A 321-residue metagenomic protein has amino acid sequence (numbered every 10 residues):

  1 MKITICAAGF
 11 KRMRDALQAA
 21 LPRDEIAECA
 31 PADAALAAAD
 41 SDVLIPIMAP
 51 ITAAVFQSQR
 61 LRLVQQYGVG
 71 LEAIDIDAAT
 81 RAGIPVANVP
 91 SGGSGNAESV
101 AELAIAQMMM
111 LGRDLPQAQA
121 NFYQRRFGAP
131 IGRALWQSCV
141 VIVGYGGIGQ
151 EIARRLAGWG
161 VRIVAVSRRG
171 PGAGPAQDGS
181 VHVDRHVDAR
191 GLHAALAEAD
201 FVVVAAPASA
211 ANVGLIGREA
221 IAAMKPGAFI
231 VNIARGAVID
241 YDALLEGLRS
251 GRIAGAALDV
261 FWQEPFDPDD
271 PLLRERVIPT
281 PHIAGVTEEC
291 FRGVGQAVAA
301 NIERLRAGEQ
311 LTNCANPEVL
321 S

Functional and structural regions predicted by a protein language model:
M1-S41, R306: N-terminal glycine-/charge-rich "phosphate-binding" loop or analogous flexible N-terminal tail
A38-V43, S58-R62, A197-V202, K225-A228: Short acidic/histidine-rich motifs immediately flanking catalytic phosphotransfer sites in two-component signaling
D42-Q119: Phosphate/diphosphate ligand-binding glycine-rich loop within oxidoreductases
T52-A53, G170-P271: Rossmann-like adenosine-cofactor binding region
N88-V100, Q117, S180, Q263-S321: C-terminal helix-to-coil terminal segments
Q107-P130, G293, R304: A charged, well-structured terminal subsegment
A118-E151, V181, R185: Glycine-rich NAD(P)-binding loop of Rossmann-like domains
V164: Conserved beta-strand positions in the Rossmann-like core of class I SAM-dependent methyltransferases
